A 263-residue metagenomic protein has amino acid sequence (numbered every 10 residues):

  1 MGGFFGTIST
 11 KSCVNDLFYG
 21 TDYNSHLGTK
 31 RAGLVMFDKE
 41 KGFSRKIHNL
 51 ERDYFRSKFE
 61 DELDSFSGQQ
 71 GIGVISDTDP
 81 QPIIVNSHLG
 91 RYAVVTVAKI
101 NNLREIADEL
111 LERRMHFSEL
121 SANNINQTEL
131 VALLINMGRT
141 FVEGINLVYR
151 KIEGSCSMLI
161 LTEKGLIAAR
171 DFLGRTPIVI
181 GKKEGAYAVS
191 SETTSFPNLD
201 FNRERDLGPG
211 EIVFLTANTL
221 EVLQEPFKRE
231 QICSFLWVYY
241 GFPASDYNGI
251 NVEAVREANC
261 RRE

Functional and structural regions predicted by a protein language model:
M1-P209, F214-R262: Conserved short alpha-helical segments that host acidic/polar catalytic motifs at enzyme active sites
